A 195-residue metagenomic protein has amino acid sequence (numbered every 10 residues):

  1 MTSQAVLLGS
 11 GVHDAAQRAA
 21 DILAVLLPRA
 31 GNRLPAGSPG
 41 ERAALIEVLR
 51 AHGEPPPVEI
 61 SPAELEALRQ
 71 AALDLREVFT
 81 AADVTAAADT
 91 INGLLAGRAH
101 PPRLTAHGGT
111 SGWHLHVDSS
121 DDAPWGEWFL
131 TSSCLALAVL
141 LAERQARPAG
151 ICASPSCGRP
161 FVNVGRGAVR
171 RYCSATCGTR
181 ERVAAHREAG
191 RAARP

Functional and structural regions predicted by a protein language model:
M1-N163, A193-P195: Short helix-coil boundary/hinge micro-motifs
A142, T176-G178, H186-R187: Glycine-rich loops and low-complexity Gly/Arg-rich segments that provide flexible linkers or classic glycine-based
N163, T179, V183: Short, non-ligating residues that shape and space the ligands of small metal-coordination modules and catalytic
R166-G167, E188: Short, glycine/charged-enriched secondary-structure capping and boundary segments
A168-G178: Cysteine-rich micro-motifs
A184-P195: Contiguous alpha-helical segments
